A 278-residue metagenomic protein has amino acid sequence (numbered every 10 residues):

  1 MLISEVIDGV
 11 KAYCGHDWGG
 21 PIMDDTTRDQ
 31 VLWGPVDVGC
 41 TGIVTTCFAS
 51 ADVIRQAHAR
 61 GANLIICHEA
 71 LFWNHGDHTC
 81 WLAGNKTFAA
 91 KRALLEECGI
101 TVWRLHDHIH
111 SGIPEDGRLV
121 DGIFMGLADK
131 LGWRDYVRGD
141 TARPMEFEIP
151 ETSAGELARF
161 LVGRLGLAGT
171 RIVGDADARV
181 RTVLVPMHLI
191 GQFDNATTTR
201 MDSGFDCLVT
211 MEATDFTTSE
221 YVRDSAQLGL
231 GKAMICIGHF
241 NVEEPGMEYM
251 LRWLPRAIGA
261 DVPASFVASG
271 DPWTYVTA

Functional and structural regions predicted by a protein language model:
M1-A278: Active-site catalytic microenvironments in core metabolic enzymes, especially phosphate/sugar-handling
